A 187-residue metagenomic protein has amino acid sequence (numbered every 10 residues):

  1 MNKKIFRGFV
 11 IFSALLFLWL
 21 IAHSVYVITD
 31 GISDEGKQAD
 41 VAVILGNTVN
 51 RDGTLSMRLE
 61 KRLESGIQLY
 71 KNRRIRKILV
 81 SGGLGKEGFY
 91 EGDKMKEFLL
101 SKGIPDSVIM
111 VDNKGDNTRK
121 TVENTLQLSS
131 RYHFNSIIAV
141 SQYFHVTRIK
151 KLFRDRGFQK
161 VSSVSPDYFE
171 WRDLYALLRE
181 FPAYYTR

Functional and structural regions predicted by a protein language model:
M1-D40: N-terminal membrane-anchoring alpha-helices
S24-L177: A structural signal for short, hydrophobic/glycine-enriched beta-strand patches
D173-R187: A transmembrane-helix-recognition feature enriched in membrane-embedded lipid enzymes and envelope glyco-/phospholipid
